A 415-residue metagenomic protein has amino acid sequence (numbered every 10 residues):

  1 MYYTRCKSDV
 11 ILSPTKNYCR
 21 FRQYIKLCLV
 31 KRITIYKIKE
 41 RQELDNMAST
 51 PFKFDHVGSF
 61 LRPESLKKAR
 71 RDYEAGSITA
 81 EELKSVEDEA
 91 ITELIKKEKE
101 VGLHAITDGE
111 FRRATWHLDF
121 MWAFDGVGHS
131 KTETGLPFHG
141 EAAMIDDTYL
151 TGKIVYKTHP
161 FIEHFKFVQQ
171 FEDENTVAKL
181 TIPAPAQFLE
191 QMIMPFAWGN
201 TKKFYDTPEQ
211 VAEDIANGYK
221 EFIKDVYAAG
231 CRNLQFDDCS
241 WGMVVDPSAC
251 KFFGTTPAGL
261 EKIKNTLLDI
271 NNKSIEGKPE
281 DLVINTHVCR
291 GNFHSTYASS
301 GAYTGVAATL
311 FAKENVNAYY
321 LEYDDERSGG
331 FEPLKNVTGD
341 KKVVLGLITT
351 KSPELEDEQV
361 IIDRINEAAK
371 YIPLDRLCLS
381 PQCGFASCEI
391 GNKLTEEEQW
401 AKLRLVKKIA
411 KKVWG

Functional and structural regions predicted by a protein language model:
M1, K7, P14-K16, Q23 (+1 more regions): A cross-taxon signal for low-complexity, glycine/charged-rich
K7-S8, V30, N46, A229: Residue-level detector of alpha-helix boundary/anchor positions
D9-V10, L29, K39, E100 (+1 more regions): Detector for intrinsically disordered, low-structure N-terminal pre-sequences
I11, R22, K26-C28, E43 (+2 more regions): Acidic/proline-rich low-complexity IDRs
K26-N46: Short, Lys/Arg-enriched N-terminal segments with co-localized hydrophobic residues within the first ~10-30 amino acids
E43-G415: Domain-level signal for soluble alpha/beta catalytic cores
